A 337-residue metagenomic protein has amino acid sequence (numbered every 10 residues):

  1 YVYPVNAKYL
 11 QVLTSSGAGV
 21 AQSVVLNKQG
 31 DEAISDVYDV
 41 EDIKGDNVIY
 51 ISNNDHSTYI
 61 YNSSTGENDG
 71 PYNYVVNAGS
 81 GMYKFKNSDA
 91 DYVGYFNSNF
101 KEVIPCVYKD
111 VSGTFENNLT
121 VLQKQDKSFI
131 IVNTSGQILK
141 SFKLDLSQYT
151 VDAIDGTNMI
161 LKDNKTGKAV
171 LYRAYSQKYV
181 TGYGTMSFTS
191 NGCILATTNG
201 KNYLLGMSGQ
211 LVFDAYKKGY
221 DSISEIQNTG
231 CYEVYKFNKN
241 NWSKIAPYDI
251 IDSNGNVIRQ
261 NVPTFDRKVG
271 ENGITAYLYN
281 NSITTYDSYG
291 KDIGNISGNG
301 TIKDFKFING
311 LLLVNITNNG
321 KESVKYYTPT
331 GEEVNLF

Functional and structural regions predicted by a protein language model:
Y1-F337: Residue-level detector of conserved, function-critical positions
